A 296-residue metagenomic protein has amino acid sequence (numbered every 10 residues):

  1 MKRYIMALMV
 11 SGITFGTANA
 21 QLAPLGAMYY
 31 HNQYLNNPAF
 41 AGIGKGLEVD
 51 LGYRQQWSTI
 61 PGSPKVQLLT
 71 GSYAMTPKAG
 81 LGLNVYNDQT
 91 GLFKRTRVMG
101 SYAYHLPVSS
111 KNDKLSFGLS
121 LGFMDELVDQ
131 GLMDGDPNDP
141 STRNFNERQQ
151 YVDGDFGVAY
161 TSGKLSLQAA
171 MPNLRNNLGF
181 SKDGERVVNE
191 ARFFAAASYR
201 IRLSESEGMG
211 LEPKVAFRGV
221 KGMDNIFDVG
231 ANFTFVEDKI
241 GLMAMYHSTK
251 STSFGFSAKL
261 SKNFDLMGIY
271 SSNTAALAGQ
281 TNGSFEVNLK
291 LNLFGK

Functional and structural regions predicted by a protein language model:
M1-Y4, S110: Positively charged n-region of N-terminal signal peptides that target proteins for export
Y4-I13: Sec-dependent N-terminal signal peptides
T14-F15, V49: Hydrophobic alpha-helical membrane context
G16-A20: Bacterial Sec-dependent signal peptides at the C-terminal "C-region" and cleavage site
Q21-K296: Subset of outer-membrane beta-barrel
